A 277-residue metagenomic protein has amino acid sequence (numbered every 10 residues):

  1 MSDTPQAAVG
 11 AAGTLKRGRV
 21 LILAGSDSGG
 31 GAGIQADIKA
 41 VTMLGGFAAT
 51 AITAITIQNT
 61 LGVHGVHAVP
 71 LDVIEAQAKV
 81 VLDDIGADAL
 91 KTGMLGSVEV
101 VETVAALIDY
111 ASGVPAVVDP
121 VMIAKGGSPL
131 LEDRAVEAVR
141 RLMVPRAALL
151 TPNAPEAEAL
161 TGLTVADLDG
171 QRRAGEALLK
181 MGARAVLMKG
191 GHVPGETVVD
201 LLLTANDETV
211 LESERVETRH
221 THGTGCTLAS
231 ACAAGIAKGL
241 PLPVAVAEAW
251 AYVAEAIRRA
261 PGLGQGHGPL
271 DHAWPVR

Functional and structural regions predicted by a protein language model:
D3-I22, I38, T42-G126: Conserved N-terminal subdomain of the carbohydrate kinase-like
A8-R17, G33, E196-L211: Acidic-glycine-rich active-site phosphate/pyrophosphate-binding loop
T14-R17, A68, P243-R277: Charged C-terminal helix
L15, L44-A49, T209, G235-W250: Phosphate-handling active-site elements
L23-G29, T209-H222: Short pre-catalytic strand/loop immediately N-terminal to key active-site residues, enriched for Gly-Thr
A40, E158-A159, R219-L242: Short, small-residue alpha-helix embedded
E75, E102-G113, R184, V199-L202 (+2 more regions): Nucleotide and nucleotide-moiety/phosphate-recognizing core
D133-E208: Conserved phosphate/ATP/ADP-binding segment of small-molecule kinases
